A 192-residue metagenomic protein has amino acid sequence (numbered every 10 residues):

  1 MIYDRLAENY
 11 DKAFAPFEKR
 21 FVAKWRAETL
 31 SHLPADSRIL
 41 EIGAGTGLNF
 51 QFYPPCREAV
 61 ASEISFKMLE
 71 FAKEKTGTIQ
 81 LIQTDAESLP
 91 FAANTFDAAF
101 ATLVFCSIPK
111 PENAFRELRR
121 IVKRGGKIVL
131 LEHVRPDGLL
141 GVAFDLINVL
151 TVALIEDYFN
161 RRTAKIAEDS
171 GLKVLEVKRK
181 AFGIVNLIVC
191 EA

Functional and structural regions predicted by a protein language model:
M1-P34, L48-N49, F71, A143-L150 (+1 more regions): Conserved class I S-adenosyl-L-methionine
A13-E18, V129-V185: C-terminal alpha-helical "lid/dimerization" subdomain adjacent to the S-adenosyl-L-methionine
S37, G126: Glycine-centered, small-residue-biased loops immediately flanking beta-strands in adenine/cofactor-binding cores
L40-S88: Class I SAM-dependent methyltransferase SAM/SAH-binding core
E87-A98: A short acidic, Gly/Pro-enriched loop at the edge of an enzyme's catalytic core that lines a small-molecule cofactor
A98-K110: A short SAM/SAH-binding and catalytic strip from SAM-dependent methyltransferases
E112-R124: A short glycine-rich, Lys/Arg-flanked "PGG" loop and its adjoining helix->strand segment in the class I
L187-A192: C-terminal lobe and adjacent flexible extensions of AdoMet/dcAdoMet transferase-like proteins
